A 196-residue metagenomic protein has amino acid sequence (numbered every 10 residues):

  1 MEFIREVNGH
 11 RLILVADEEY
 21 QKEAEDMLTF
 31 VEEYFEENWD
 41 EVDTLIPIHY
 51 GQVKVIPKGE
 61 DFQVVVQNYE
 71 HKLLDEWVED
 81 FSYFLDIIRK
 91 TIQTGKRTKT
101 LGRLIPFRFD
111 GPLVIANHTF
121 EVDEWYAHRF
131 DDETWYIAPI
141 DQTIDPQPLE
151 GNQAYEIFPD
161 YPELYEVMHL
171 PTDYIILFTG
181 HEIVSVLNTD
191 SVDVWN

Functional and structural regions predicted by a protein language model:
M1-N196: Acidic, proline/glycine-rich low-complexity IDRs
